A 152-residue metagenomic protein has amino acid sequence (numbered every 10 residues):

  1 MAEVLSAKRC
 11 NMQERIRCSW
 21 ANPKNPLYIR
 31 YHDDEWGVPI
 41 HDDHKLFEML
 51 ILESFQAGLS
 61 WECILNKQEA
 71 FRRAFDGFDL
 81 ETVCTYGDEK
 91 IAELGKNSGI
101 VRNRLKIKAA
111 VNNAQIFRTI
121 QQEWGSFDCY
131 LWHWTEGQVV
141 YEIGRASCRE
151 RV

Functional and structural regions predicted by a protein language model:
A2-R151: HhH-family (HhH-GPD) DNA N-glycosylase catalytic core used in base-excision repair
